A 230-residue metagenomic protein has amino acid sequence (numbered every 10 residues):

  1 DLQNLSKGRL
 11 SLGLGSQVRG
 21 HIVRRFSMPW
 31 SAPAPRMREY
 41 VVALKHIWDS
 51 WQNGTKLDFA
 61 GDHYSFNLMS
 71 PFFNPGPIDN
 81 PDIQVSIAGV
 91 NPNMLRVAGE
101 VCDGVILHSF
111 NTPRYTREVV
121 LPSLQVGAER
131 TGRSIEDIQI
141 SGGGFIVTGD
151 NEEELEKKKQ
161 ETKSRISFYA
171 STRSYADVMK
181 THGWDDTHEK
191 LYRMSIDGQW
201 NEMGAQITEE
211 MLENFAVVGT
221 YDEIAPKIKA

Functional and structural regions predicted by a protein language model:
D1-A230: Active-site-adjacent structural elements that line small-molecule/cofactor binding pockets in enzymes
